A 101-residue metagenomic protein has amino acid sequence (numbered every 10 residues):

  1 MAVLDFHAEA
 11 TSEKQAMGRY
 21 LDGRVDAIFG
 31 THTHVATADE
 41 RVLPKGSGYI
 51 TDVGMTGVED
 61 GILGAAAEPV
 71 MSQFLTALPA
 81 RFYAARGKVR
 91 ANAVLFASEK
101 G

Functional and structural regions predicted by a protein language model:
M1, G46, K100-G101: Beta-strand-turn-beta hairpins that frame and shape the catalytic cleft of phosphate-ester-processing enzymes
M1-E13: Short acidic, glycine-rich surface-loop motifs adjacent to enzyme active sites
V3, H32, F96: Divalent metal-coordination and catalytic microenvironments
T11-A84: Conserved beta-sheet core of the metallophosphoesterase superfamily
A80-G101: C-terminal regulatory/interaction regions
